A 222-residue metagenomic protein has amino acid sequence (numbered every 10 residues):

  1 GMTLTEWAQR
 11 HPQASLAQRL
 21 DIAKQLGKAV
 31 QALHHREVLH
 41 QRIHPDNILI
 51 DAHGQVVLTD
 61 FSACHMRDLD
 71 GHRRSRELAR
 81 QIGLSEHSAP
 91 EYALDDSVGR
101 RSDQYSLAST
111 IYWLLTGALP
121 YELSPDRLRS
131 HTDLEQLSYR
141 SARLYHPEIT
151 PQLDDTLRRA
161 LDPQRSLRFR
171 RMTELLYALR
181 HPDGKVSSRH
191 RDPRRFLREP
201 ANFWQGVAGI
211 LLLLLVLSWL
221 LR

Functional and structural regions predicted by a protein language model:
L4-A14: AlphaC helix of the protein kinase catalytic domain
I22-A23: Activation segment signature within eukaryotic-like protein kinase domains
K28-V38: Protein kinase catalytic-loop region centered on the HRD/HxD motif
I50-G54: Activation-loop N-terminal segment of eukaryotic-like protein kinases
S75-E91: Conserved activation segment of eukaryotic-like protein kinases, specifically the C-terminal portion of the activation
E86-S187: C-terminal lobe helix-coil module of Hanks-type protein kinase domains
S188-R222: Regulatory extensions appended to serine/threonine kinase catalytic cores
